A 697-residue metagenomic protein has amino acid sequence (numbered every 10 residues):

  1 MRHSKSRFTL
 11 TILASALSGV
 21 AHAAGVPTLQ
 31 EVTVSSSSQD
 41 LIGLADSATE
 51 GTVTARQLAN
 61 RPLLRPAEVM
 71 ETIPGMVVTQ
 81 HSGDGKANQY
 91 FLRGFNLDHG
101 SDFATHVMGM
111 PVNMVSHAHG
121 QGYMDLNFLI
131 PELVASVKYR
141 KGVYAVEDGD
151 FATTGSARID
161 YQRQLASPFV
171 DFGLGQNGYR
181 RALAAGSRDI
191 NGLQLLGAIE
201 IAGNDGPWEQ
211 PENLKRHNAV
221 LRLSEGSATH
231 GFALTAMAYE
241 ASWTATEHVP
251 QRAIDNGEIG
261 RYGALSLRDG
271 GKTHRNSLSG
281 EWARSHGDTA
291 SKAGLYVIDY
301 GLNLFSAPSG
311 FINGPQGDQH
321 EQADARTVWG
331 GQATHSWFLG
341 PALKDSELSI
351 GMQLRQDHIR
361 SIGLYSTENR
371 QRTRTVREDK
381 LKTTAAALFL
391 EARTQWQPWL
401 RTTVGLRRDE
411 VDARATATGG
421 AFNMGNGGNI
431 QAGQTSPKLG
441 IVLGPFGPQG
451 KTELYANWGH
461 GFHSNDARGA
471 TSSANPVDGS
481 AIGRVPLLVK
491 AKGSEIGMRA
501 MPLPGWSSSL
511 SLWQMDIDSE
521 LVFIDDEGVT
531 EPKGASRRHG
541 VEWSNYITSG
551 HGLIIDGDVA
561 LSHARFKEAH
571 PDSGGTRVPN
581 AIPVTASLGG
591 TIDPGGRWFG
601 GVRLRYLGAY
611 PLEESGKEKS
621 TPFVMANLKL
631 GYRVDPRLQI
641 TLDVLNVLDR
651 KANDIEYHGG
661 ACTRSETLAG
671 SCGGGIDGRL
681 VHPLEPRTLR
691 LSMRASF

Functional and structural regions predicted by a protein language model:
A23-A59, A67, V107-M108, S285: Short, acidic, small-residue-rich periplasmic hinge/interaction motif at the N-terminus of Gram-negative outer-membrane
L44-T52, A59-R65, Q80-E132, K141-S156 (+2 more regions): Flexible, glycine/serine/threonine-rich loop segments and coil->beta-strand junctions that form periplasmic-facing
L58, Y606-P611, Y632-F697: C-terminal beta-signal and adjacent terminal beta-strands/loops of Gram-negative outer-membrane beta-barrel proteins
D171-G203, W208-T246, D269-A290, W337 (+3 more regions): Transmembrane beta-barrel wall of Gram-negative outer-membrane proteins
G231-Y239, G271-G420, G444-P448, P502 (+3 more regions): Face-selective signature of the C-terminal outer-membrane beta-barrel domain
S242-G260, H358-T367, D412-G419, L443-E495 (+6 more regions): Surface-exposed extracellular loop regions of Gram-negative outer-membrane beta-barrel proteins, predominantly
E281-S285, A290-P308, G444-N465, V485-A560 (+2 more regions): Membrane-embedded beta-barrel scaffold of Gram-negative outer-membrane proteins
H335-F338, P398-T402, E410, S507-I517 (+2 more regions): Gram-negative outer-membrane beta-barrel transporters
